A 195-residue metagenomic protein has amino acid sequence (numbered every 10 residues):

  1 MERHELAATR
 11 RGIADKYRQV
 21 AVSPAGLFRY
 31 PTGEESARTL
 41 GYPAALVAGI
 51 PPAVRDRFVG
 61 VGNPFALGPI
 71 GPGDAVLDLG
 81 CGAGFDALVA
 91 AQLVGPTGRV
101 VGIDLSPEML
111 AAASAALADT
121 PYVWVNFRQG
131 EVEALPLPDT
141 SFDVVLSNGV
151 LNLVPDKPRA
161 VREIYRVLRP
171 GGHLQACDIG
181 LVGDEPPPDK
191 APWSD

Functional and structural regions predicted by a protein language model:
M1-L40: N-terminal auxiliary segments of SAM/dcSAM-dependent transferases
Y30-A75, F85-L93: Conserved alpha-helix/loop element of class I SAM-dependent methyltransferases that forms part of the SAM/SAH-binding
P72, V123, E133-V144: A short acidic, Gly/Pro-enriched loop at the edge of an enzyme's catalytic core that lines a small-molecule cofactor
V76, V145-L146: Hydrophobic beta-strand segment of the Class I
S106-E108: Conserved SAM/SAH-binding beta-strand->alpha-helix loop
A113-S114: Conserved SAM-binding loop
P158-H173: A short glycine-rich, Lys/Arg-flanked "PGG" loop and its adjoining helix->strand segment in the class I
I179-D195: Short, glycine-/aromatic-enriched active-site segment of Class I SAM-dependent methyltransferases
